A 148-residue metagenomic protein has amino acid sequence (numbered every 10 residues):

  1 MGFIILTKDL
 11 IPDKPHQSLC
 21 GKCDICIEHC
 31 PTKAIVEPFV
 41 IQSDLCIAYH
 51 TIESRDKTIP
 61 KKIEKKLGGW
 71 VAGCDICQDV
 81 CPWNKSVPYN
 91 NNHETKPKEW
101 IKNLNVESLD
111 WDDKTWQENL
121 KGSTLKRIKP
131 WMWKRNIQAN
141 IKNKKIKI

Functional and structural regions predicted by a protein language model:
M1-H29, K33, F39-V40, Y49 (+2 more regions): Ferredoxin-type iron-sulfur electron-transfer modules and their immediate structural context
G2, D44, S123: Flexible, active-site-adjacent loop/turn segments at secondary-structure boundaries
I11-G21, I63-C74: Immediate flanking context of iron-sulfur cluster ligation sites
I25-T51, R55, L67-P97: Iron-sulfur cluster-binding cysteine motifs and their immediate structural context in ferredoxin-like electron-transfer
H50, S54-A72, L104-K126: Short Fe-S-cluster ligation motifs
K85, H93-E107, G122: Extended alpha-helical surfaces
E118-K121, K126-K144: Long, compositionally biased charged/polar accessory segments in the mid-to-C-terminal portions of proteins
I148: Long C-terminal interaction/binding lobes of large macromolecular proteins
